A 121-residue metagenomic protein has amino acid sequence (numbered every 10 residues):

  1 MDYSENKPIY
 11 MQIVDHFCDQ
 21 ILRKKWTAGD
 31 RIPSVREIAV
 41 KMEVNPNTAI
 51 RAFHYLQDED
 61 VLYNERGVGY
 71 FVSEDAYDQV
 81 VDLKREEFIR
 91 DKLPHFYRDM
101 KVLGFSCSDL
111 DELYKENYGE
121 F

Functional and structural regions predicted by a protein language model:
M1-R31, E37, E87, D91-F121: Extreme N-terminal segment that seeds HTH/winged-HTH DNA-binding domains in transcriptional regulators
N6-P8, K24-K25, V40, G67-F71 (+1 more regions): Short hydrophobic/aromatic-rich motifs at helix boundaries and adjacent loops
Y10, P46, N64, G69-F71 (+1 more regions): A general secondary-structure boundary signal
Y10, S34, Y70-R85: Short, cationic-aromatic polyanion-contact patches
K25-W26, D30, D58-G67, F71-E74: Beta-hairpin "wing" of winged helix-turn-helix
R31-N64: N-terminal helix-turn-helix
M42, A76-D78, E120-F121: Short secondary-structure transition/capping segments
